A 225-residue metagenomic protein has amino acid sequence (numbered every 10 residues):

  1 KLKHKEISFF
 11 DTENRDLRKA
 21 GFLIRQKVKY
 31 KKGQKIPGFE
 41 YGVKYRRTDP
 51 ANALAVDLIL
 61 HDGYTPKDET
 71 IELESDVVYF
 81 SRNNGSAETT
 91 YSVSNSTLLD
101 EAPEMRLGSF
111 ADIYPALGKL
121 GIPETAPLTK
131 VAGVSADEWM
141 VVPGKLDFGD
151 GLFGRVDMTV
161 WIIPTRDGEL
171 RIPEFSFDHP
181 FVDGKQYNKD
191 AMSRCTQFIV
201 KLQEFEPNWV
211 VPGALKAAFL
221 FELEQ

Functional and structural regions predicted by a protein language model:
K1-Q225: Phosphate-end processing signature that detects enzymes handling 5′-triphosphorylated RNA and polyphosphate
